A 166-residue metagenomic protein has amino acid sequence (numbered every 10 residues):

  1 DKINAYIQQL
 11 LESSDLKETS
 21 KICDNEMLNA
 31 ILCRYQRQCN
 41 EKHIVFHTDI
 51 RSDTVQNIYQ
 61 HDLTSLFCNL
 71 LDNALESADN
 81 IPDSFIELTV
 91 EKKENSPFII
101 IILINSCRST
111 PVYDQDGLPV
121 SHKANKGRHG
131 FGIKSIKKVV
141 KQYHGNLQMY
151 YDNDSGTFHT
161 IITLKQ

Functional and structural regions predicted by a protein language model:
A5-E12, D24-K42: Short beta-to-alpha transition helix within the HATPase_c
S20, H47-L66, A124: Conserved short strand/loop->alpha-helix "switch" segment adjacent to the catalytic nucleotide/phosphoryl-transfer site
Q60-P82: Conserved ATP-binding N-box helix of the HATPase_c
F85-S96: Short beta-strand/loop element within the Bergerat-fold HATPase_c
P97-G130: Glycine-rich/acidic phosphate-handling loop/turn and adjacent ATP-lid/helix of nucleotide-binding kinase/ATPase domains
S109, N153-I161: Glycine-rich nucleotide-binding loop
